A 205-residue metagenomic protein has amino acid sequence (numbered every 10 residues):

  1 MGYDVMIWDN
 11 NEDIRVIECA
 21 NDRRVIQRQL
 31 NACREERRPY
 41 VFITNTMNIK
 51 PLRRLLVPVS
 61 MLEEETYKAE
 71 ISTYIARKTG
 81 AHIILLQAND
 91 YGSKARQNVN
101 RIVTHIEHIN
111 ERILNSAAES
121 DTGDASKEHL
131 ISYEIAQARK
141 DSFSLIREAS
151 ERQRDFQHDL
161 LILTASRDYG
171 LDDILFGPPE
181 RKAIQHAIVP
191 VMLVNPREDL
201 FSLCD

Functional and structural regions predicted by a protein language model:
G2-N11, R53-I135, H158, H186-A187 (+2 more regions): Small/aliphatic-rich secondary-structure junction motif
E12-R34, P51, L160-H186, R197-C204: Glycine-rich, Arg-bearing micro-motifs that act as flexible, cationic patches
E18, P39-T46, T164, V191-N195: Short beta-strand elements of ligand-binding domains
D22, E65, S142-F143, D173: A conditional alpha-helix N-cap/helix-loop micro-motif detector
D22-M47, R101-V103: Extended, non-globular alpha-helical segments
R34-E35, R77, R154, Q185: Solvent-exposed polar/charged
N45-N48, A88-S93, R167-D168, P196-D199: Short beta-alpha junction loops
A138-E148: Charged docking surfaces used in two-component/phosphorelay signaling
